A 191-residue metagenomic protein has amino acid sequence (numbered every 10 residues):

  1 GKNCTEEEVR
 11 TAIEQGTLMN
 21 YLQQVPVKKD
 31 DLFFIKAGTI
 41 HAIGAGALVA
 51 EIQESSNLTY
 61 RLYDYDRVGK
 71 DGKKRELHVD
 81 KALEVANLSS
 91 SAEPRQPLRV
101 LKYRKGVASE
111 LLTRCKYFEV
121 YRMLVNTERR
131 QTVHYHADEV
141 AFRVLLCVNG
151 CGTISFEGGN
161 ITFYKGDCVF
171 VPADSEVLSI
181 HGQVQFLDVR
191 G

Functional and structural regions predicted by a protein language model:
G1-K29, T39, I43-C151, S155-E157 (+3 more regions): Active-site region of the double-stranded beta-helix
I35, C147-N149, S179: Generic detector of intrinsically disordered, low-complexity, polar/charged segments
T127, A173, G182: Residues on the solvent-exposed faces and adjacent turns of beta-rich solenoids used to engage binding targets
F163-V177: Low-complexity, intrinsically disordered Gly/Pro/Thr-rich segments
V177-G191: Short, basic/aromatic-enriched C-terminal tail that caps enzymatic domains
